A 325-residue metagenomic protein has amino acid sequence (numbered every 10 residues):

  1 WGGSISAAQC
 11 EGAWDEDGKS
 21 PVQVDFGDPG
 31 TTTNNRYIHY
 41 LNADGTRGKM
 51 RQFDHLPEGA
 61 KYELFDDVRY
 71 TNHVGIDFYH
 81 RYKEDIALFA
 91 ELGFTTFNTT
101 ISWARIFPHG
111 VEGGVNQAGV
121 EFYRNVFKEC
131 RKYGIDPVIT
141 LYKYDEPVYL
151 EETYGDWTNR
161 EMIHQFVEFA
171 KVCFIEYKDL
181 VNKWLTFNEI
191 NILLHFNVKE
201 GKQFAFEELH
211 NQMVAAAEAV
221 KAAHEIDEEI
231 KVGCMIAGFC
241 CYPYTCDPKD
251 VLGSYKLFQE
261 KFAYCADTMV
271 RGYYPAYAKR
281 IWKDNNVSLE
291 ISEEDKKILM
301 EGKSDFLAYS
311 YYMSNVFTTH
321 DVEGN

Functional and structural regions predicted by a protein language model:
G2-D66, H109-V111, Q117-N325: Active-site region of glycoside hydrolase catalytic domains
S4-S6, T100-A104: Acidic/polar N-terminal loop/beta-strand segments that form early-domain functional surfaces
D67-R81, D156-E161: Active-site mouth loops of central-metabolism enzymes
V74-A87, P108, G119: Internal amphipathic alpha-helical repeat/solenoid segments
R81-S102, G302, F306-L307: Catalytic domains of carbohydrate-active enzymes, especially glycoside hydrolases
T95, A104-I106, Y144-E146: A short acidic, glycine/proline-enriched capping/turn motif at secondary-structure boundaries, especially helix N-cap
